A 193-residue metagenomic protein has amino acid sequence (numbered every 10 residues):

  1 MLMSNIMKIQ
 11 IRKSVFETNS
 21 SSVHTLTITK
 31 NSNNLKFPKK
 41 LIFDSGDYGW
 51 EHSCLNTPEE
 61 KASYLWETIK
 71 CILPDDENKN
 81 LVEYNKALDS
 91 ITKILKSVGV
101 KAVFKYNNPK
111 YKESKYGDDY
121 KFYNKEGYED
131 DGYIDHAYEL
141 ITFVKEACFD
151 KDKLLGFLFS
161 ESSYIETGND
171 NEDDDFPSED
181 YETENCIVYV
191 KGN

Functional and structural regions predicted by a protein language model:
M1-M3, T57: Compositionally biased, low-complexity segments enriched in small residues
S4-K36: Short, extreme N-terminal segment that most often corresponds to the first beta-strand
N19, G46-G49, G168: Intrinsically disordered, low-complexity regions of eukaryotic proteins
I28, L35-K61: Charged, amphipathic alpha-helical linkers/stalks
H52-C186: Low-complexity intrinsically disordered segments
V188-N193: Short acidic DE-rich linear segments
